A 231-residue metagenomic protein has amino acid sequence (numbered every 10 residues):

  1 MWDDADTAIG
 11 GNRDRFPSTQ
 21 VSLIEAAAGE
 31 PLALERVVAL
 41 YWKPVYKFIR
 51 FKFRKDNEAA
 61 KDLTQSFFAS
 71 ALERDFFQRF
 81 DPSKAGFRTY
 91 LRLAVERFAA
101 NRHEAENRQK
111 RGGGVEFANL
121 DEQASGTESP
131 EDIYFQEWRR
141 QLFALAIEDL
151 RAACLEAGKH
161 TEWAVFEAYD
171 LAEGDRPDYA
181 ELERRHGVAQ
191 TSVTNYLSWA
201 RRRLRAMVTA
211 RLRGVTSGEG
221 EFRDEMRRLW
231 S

Functional and structural regions predicted by a protein language model:
M1-S231: Intrinsic, short, N-terminal disordered tails of RNA polymerase sigma-factor systems
